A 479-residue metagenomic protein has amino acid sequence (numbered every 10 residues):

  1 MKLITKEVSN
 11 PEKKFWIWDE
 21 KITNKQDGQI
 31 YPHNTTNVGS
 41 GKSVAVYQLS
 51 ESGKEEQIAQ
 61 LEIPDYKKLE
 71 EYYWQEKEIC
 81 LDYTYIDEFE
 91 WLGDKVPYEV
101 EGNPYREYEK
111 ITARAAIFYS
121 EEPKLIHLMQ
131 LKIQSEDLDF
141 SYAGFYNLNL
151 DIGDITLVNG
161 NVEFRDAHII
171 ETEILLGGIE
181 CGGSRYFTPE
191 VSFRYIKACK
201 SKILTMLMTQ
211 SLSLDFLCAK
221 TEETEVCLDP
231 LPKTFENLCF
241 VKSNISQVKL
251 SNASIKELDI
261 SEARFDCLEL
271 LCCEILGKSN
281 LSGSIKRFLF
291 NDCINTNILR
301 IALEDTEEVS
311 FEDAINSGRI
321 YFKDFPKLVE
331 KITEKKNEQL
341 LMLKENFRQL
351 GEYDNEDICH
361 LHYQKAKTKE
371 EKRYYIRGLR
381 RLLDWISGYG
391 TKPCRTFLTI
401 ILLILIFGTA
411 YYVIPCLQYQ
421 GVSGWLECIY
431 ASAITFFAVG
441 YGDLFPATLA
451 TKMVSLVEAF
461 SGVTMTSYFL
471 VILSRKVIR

Functional and structural regions predicted by a protein language model:
K2-G378: N-terminal leader/targeting and pre-domain segments
G283, I294, Q349, C394-R395 (+4 more regions): Active-site-proximal structural scaffolding
D354, E370, W385, Y389-P393 (+5 more regions): Short secondary-structure junctions and interdomain/linker hinges
E356, A410, L473: Hydrophobic, well-ordered secondary-structure elements that form the walls of internal hydrophobic environments
K372-V413: Transmembrane alpha-helical segments and their cytosolic interface motifs in multi-pass membrane proteins
L398-Y430, A450: Outer-pore turret/helix-boundary of cation channels
G421-R479: Pore domain of cation channels
